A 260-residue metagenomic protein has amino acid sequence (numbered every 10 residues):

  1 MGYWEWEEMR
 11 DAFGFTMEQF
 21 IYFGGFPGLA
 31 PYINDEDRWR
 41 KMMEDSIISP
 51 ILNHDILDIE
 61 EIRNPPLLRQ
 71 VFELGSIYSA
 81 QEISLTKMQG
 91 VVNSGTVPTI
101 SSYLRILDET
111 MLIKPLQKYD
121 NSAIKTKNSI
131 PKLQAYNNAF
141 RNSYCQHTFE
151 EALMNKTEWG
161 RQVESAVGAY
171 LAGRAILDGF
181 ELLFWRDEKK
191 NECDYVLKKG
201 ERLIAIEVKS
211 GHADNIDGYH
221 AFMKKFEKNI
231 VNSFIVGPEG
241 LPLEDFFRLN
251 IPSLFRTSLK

Functional and structural regions predicted by a protein language model:
Y3-T16: Conserved small helical "lid"/interfacial subdomain of P-loop NTPases
F13-S49: Amphipathic alpha-helical "lid/sensor" segments that cap RecA-like P-loop NTPase cores
E36-R202: Accessory nucleic acid-recognition modules appended to NTPase machines
R174-L177, F222-V231: Arginine/glycine-rich "motif VI" loop of SF2 helicases in the C-terminal RecA-like domain
R202-A213: Active-site ExK catalytic segment of metal-dependent nucleases
H212-A221: Active-site-adjacent loop/helix micro-motif of nuclease/hydrolase catalytic cores
V231-G237: Short, hydrophobic beta-strand segments that form beta-sheet elements in well-ordered domains
P238-K260: Domain-level recognition of nuclease-like catalytic cores that cleave nucleotide substrates
